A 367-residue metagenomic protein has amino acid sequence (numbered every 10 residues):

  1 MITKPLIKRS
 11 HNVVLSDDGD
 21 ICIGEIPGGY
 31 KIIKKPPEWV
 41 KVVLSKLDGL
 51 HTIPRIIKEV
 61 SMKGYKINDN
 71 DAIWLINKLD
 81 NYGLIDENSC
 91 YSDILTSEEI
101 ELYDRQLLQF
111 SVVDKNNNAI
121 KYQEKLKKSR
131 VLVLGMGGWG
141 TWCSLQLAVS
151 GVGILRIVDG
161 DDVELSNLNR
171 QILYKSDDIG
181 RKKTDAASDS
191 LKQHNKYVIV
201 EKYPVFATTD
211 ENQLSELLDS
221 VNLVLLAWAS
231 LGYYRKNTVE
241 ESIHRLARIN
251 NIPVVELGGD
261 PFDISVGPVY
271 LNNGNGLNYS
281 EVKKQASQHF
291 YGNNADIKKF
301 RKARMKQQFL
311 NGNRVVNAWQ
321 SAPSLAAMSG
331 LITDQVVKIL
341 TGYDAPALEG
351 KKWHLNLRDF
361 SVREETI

Functional and structural regions predicted by a protein language model:
I2-K8, S16, K34, P54 (+3 more regions): Glycine-rich phosphate/adenylate-binding loop
N12-K41: Short alpha-helical segments that sit at the start of domains
G19-E25, S45, P54-V131: N-terminal charged helix/coil linker that caps or initiates catalytic domains
I33-R55: Short amphipathic alpha-helical recognition elements used for nucleic-acid or partner binding across transcription
D114-D162, T333: Glycine-rich adenosine-cofactor-binding loop
I154-K196: Glycine-rich phosphate-binding loop and adjoining beta1-alpha1-beta2 segment of Rossmann-like nucleotide-binding folds
I157, K202-P204, E256: A structural preference for short, hydrophobic beta-strand core positions in alpha/beta folds
D189-N212: S-adenosyl-L-methionine
